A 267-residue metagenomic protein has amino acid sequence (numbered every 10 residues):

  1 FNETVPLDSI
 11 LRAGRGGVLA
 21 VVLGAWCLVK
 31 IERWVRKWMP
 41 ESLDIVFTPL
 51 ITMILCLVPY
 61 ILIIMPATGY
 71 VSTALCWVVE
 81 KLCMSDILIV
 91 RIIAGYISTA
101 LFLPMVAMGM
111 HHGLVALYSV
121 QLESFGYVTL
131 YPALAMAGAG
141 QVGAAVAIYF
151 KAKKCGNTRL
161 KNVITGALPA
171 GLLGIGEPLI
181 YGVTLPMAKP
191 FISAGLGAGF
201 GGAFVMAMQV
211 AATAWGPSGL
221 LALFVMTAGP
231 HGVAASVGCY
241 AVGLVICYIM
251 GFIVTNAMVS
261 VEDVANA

Functional and structural regions predicted by a protein language model:
F1-R33, A203-M208, A235: Early transmembrane hairpin of solute transport permeases
E3-G16, P40, D44, C83-I87 (+1 more regions): Interfacial loop-to-helix junctions that mark the boundaries of transmembrane helices in multi-pass membrane
V5, L88, I148, C155-G156 (+2 more regions): Transmembrane alpha-helical segments and their short flanking loops that form helix-hairpins/helix-helix interfaces
V18-K30, T52-L62, T99-P104, G140-I148 (+2 more regions): Hydrophobic core segments of alpha-helical transmembrane domains in multi-pass membrane transport and ion-translocation
L19, V46, L50, I92-I97 (+5 more regions): Hydrophobic alpha-helical transmembrane segments
V22-P40, A67-L75, G113, V254 (+1 more regions): Juxtamembrane interface elements at the cytosolic ends of transmembrane helices in multi-pass membrane proteins
F47, L55-P59, I63-M136: Alpha-helical transmembrane segments and their membrane-interface boundaries that form or gate the permeation pathway
V115-A198: Helix-loop-helix junctions within the multi-pass membrane cores of secondary transporters/permeases
